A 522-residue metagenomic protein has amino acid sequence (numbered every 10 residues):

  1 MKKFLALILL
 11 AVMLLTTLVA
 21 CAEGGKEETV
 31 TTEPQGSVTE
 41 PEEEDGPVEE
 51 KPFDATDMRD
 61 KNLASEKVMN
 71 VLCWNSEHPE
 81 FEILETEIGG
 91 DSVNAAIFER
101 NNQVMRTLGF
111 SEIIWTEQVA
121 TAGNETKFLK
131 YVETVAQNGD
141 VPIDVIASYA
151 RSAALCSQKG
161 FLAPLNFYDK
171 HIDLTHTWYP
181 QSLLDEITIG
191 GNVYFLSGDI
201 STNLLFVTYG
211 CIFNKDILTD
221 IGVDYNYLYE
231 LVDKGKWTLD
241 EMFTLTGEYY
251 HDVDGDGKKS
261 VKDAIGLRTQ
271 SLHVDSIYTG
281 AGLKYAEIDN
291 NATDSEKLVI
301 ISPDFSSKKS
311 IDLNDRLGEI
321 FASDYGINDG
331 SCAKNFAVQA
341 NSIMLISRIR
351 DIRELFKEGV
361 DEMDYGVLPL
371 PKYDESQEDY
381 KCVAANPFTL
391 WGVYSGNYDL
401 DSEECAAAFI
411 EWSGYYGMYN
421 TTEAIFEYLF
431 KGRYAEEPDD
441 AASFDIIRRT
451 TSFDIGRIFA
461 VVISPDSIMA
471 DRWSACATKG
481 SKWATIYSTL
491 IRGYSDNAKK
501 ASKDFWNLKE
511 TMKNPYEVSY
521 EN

Functional and structural regions predicted by a protein language model:
F4-L10, L15-K159, W483, Y487-N522: Conserved N-terminal structural module of periplasmic/extracytoplasmic solute-binding proteins
E49-K67, V119-T126, A150-Y209, D240: Hinge/lid segment of periplasmic solute-binding proteins
T86, D169-W178, V232-K234, S260 (+2 more regions): Short, solvent-exposed loop/beta-turn-alpha elements that line the ligand-binding surface or hinge of extracytoplasmic
S157-N166, P180-Y229, R268-S295, N386-S395: Periplasmic solute-binding protein
Y229, D252-D263: Acidic, glycine-anchored loop motifs typical of Ca2+
L239, F243-G247, S276-Y278, Y285-G330: Glycine-centered hinge/linker elements that transmit conformational signals in sensory and ligand-binding systems
E358-G432: Extracytoplasmic/periplasmic substrate-recognition and gating elements
S395-E403, A407, G417-N522: Conserved C-terminal helix/tail region of periplasmic/extracytoplasmic solute-binding proteins
